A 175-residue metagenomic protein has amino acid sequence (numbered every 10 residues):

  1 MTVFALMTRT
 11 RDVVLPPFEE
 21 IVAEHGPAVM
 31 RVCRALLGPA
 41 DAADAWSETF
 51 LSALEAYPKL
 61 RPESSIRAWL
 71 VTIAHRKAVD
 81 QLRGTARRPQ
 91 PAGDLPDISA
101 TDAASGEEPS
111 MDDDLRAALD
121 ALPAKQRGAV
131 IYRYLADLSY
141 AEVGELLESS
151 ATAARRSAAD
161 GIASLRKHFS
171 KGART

Functional and structural regions predicted by a protein language model:
T8-R9, P16, R88-D120: Acidic, proline/glycine-rich intrinsically disordered inter-domain spacer in sigma factors
R9-E20, M30-E48, P58-R61, A151: Short, charged helix-capping/linker segments at alpha-helix termini
P17, A28, A117, R127-G128: Pre-recognition alpha-helix immediately N-terminal to the DNA-recognition helix within helix-turn-helix or winged-helix
M30, F50, P123, R127 (+1 more regions): C-terminal flanking helix
D44-L51, S64-R76: Structural recognition of an alpha-helix C-terminal capping motif at a helix-to-coil junction
P58-P62, T72-G93, E107-E108: Arg/Lys-rich amphipathic alpha helix in sigma70-family domain 2
H75, V79, L147-T175: DNA-recognition helix of helix-turn-helix
A129-R133: A short pre-motif secondary-structure segment
